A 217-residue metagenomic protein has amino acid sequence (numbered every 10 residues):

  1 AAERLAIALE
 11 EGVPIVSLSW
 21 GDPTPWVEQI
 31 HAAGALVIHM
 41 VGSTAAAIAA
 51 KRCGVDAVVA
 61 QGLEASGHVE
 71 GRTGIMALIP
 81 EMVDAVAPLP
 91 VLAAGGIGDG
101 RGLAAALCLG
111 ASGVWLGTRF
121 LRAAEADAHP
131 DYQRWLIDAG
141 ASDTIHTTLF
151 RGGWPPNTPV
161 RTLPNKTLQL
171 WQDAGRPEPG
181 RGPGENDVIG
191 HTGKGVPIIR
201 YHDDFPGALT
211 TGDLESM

Functional and structural regions predicted by a protein language model:
A1-P90, R200: Active-site entrance/lid segments in N-terminal catalytic domains of soluble metabolic enzymes
W20, G95-G96: Short loop or secondary-structure boundary microenvironments that flank and position key functional residues
A65-H68, T73-L92, G98-M217: Conserved active-site-proximal phosphate/metal-binding subdomains
